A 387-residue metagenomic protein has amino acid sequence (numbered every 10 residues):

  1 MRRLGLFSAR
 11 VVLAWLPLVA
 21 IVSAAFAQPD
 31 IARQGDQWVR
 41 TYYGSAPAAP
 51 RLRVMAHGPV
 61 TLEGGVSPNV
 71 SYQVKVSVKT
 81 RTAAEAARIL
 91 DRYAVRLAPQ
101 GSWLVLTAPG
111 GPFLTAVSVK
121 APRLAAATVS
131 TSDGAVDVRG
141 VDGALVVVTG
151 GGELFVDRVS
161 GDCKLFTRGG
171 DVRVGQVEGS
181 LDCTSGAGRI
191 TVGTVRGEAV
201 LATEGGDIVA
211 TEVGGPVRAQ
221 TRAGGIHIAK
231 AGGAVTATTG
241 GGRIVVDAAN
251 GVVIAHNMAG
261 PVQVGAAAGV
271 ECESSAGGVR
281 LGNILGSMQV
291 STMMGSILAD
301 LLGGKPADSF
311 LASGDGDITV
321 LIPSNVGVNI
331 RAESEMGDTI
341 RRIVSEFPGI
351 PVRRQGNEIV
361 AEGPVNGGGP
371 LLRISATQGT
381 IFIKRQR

Functional and structural regions predicted by a protein language model:
M1-R387: Intrinsically disordered, low-complexity terminal regions
